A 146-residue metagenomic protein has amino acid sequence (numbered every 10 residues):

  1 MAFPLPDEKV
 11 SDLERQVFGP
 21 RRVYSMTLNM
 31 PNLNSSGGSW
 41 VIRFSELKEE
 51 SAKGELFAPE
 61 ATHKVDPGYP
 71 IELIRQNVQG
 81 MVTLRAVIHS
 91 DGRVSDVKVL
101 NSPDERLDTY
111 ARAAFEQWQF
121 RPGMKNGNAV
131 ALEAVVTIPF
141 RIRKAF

Functional and structural regions predicted by a protein language model:
M1-F146: Charge-biased low-complexity segments
